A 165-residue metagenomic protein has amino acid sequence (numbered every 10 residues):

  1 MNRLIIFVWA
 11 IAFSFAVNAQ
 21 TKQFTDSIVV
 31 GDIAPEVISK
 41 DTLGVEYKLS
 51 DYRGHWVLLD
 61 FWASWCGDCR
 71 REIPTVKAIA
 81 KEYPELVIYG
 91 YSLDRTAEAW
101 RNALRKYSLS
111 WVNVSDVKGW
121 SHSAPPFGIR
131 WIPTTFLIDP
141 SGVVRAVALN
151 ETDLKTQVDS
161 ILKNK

Functional and structural regions predicted by a protein language model:
M1-Q23, K165: Bacterial Sec-dependent N-terminal signal peptides
Q20-L49, K163-N164: N-terminal "domain-start" segment that seeds a small globular fold
A34-P35, V57, I132-P133: Short loop/turn microsegments at loop-to-beta-strand junctions
K40, R101-S141: Short, internal strand/loop/helix patches that form the active-site neighborhood or redox-interaction surface
R53-G54, L58-A78: Conserved redox-active cysteine motifs that mediate thiol-disulfide chemistry, especially di-cysteine Cys-X(1-2)-Cys
G54-W56, P84-L86, L109-S110, P140: Loop/turn elements at helix/coil->beta-strand transitions in domains of secreted/extracellular proteins
R71-Y107, G119-P125: Structural microenvironment flanking redox-active thiols in thiol-disulfide oxidoreductases
D139-K165: Thiol-/selenol-based redox modules, centered on thioredoxin-like and closely related oxidoreductase domains
